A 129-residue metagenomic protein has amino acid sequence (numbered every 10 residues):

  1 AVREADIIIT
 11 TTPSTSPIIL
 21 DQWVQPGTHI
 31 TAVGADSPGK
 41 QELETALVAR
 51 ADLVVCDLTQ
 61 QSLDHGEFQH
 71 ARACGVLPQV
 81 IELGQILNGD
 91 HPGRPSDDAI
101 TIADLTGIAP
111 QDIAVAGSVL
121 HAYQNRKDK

Functional and structural regions predicted by a protein language model:
A1-I19, W23-V24, T28-G39: Rossmann-like NAD(P)-binding element
D6, D57, D112: Acidic active-site catalytic centers that drive phospho-/nucleotidyl reactions and related ester hydrolyses
I19, L63, Q111: Residues that form or flank phosphate/diphosphate-binding pockets in enzymes that use nucleotide phosphates
V24-T28, A32-P95: Rossmann-fold NAD(P)-binding glycine/threonine-rich loop
V76-K129: NAD(P)-dependent dehydrogenase/reductase Rossmann-like domain
